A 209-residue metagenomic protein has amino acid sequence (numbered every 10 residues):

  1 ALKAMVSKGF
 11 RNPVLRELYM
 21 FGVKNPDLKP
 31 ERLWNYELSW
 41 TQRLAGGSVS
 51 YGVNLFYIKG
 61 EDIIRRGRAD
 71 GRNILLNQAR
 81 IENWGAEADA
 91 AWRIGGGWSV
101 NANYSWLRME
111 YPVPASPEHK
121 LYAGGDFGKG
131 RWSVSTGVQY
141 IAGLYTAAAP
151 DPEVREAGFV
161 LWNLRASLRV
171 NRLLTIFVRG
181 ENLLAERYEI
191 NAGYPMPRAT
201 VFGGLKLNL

Functional and structural regions predicted by a protein language model:
A1-L2: Transmembrane-helix signature of polytopic, membrane-embedded enzymes that assemble or transfer cell-envelope glycans
M5-E61, G67-R93, V113-E118, R155-A157: Outer-membrane beta-barrel signature, preferentially recognizing the C-terminal barrel domain of Gram-negative
G9, E110-S116, E189-R198: Solvent-exposed loop/turn segments connecting transmembrane beta-strands in outer-membrane beta-barrel proteins
P13-G22, R65-R72, A102-W106, A142-A148 (+2 more regions): Flexible, solvent-exposed coil segments and beta strand-coil junctions, predominantly the extracellular/periplasmic
N25, N35, N54, L76-Q78 (+5 more regions): Asparagine-centered polar/low-complexity signal
L38-Q42, A88-W92, A123-F127, T136 (+3 more regions): Residues on the lipid-exposed face of transmembrane beta-strands in outer-membrane beta-barrel proteins
S50-G60, L76-A148, L173-T175, L184: Gram-negative outer-membrane beta-barrel transporters
K59-E61, G95, Y140-A149, R155 (+1 more regions): C-terminal beta-signal and adjacent terminal beta-strands/loops of Gram-negative outer-membrane beta-barrel proteins
